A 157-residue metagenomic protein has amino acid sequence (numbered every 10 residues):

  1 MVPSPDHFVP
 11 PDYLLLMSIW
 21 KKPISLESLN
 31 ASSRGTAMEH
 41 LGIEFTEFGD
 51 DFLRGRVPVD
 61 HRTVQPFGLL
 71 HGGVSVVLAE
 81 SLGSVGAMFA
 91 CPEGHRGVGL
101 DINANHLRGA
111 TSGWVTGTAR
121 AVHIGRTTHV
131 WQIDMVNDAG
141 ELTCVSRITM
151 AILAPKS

Functional and structural regions predicted by a protein language model:
H7-S157: Terminal targeting signals and extreme-terminal segments of soluble enzymes
